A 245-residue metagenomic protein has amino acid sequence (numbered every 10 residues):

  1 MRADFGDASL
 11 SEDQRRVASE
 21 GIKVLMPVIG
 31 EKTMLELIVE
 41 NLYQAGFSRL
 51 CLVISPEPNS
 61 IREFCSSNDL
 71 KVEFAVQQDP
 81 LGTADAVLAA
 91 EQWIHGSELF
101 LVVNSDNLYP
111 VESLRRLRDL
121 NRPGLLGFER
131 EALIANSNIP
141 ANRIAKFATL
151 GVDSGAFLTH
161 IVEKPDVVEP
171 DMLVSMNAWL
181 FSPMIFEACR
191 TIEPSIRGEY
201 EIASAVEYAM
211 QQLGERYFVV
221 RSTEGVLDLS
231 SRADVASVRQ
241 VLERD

Functional and structural regions predicted by a protein language model:
M1, I61-C65, L117, C189 (+1 more regions): Hydrophobic packing residues within well-ordered alpha-helices of enzyme cores
M1-E20, P27-V102: Conserved N-terminal catalytic core of the sugar/cofactor nucleotidyltransferase
R2, F157-D245: Conserved alpha/beta core of the MobA/IspD/sugar-nucleotide pyrophosphorylase nucleotidyltransferase superfamily
L25, L150-V152, V219: A structural signal for short hydrophobic beta-strand segments in well-ordered beta-sheet cores
L52, V102, L125-L126, V219: Structural beta-sheet core signal
S60-E63, E112, A205, S237: Phosphate- and divalent-cation-binding pockets in alpha/beta enzyme and binding domains that engage nucleotide-derived
N104-L108: The conserved acidic donor/metal-binding loop of glycosyltransferases
P110-A188, I192: Conserved core of the sugar-phosphate nucleotidyltransferase
